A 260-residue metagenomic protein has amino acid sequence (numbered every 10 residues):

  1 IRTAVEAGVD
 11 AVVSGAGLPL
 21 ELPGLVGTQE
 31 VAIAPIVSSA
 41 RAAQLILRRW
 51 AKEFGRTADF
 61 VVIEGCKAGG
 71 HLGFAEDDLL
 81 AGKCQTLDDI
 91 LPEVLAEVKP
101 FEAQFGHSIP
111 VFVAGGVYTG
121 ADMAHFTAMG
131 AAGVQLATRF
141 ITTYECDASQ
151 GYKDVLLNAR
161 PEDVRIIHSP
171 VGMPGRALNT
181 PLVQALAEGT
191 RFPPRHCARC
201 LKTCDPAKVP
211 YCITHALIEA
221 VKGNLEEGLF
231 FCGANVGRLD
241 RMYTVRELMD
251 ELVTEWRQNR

Functional and structural regions predicted by a protein language model:
I1-A4, I46-K52, F112-A114, C204-C212: Short, mixed-charge, low-aromatic patches
I1-Q104: Active-site entrance/lid segments in N-terminal catalytic domains of soluble metabolic enzymes
G15, A114-G115: Short His-Asn-centered micro-motif
A68-L87, L91-F112, Y118-R260: Conserved active-site-proximal phosphate/metal-binding subdomains
